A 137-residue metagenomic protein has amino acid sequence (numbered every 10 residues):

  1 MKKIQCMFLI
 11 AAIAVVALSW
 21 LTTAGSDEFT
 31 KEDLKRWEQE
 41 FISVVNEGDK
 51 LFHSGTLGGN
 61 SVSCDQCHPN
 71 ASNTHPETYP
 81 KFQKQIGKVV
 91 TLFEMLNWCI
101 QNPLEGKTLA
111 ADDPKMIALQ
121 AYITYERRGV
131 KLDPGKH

Functional and structural regions predicted by a protein language model:
M1-I10: Bacterial N-terminal signal peptides that target proteins for export
I10-S19: Bacterial N-terminal signal peptides
L18-S26: Sec/Tat signal peptide C-region and signal peptidase I cleavage site
S26-L57, E105, H137: Electrostatic cytochrome c docking/interface patches
V44-E47, S63, K88, L92 (+2 more regions): Stable alpha-helical elements in mature extracytoplasmic
G59-A71, L119: The canonical Cys-X-X-Cys-His
P80-G87: Short cysteine/histidine-rich metal-coordination sites, predominantly Zn2+-binding motifs
E94, E105-H137: C-terminal capping alpha-helices of c-type cytochrome domains
